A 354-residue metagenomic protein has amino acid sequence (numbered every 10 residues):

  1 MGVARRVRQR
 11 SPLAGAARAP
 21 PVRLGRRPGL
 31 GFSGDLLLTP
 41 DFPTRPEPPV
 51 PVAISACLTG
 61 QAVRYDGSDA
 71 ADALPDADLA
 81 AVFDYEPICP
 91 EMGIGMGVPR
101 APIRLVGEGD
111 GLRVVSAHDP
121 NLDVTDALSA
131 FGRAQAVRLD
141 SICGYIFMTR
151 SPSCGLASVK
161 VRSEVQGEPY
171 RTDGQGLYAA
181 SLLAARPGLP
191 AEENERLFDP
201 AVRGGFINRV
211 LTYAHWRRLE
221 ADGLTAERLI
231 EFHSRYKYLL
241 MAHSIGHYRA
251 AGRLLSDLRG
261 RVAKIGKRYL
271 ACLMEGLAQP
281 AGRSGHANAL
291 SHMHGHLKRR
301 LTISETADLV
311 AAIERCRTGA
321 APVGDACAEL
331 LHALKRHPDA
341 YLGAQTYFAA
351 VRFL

Functional and structural regions predicted by a protein language model:
M1-L30: Compositionally biased, low-complexity flexible segments
S55-A56, C89, I146-R150: Short beta-strand segments
T59-G67: Short N-terminal binding/cap micro-motifs at the start of the first secondary-structure element
S68-Y85: Short catalytic helix/loop segments, enriched in acidic residues and glycine and frequently bearing histidine
P87-G111: Short, surface-exposed acidic-centric catalytic microdomains
P120-L139: Glycine-rich anion/phosphate-binding loops
V137-L219: Internal, conserved structured core segments that host functional sites
P190-L354: Acidic, Ser/Pro/Thr-rich low-complexity regulatory regions and the short amphipathic helical interaction modules they
